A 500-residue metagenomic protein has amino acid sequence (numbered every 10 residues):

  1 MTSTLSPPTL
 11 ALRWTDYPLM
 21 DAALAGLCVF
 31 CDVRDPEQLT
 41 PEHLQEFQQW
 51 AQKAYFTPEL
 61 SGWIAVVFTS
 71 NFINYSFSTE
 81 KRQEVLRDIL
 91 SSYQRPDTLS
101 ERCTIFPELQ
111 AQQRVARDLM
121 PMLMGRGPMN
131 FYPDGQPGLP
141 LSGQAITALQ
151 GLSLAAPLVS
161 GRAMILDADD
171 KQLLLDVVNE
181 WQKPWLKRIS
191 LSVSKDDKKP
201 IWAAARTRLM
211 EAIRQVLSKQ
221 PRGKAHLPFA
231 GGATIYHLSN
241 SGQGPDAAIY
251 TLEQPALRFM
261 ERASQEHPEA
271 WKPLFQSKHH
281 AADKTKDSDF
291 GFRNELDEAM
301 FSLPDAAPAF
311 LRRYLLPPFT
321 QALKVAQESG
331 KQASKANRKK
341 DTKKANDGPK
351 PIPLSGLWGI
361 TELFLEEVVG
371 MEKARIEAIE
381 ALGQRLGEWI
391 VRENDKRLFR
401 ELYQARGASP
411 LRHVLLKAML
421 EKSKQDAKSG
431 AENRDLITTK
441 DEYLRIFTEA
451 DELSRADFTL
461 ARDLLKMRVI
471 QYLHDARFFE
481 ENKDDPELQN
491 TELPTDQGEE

Functional and structural regions predicted by a protein language model:
M1-E80, L453, T459-L460, L464-V469 (+2 more regions): Conserved small-residue
M20, L24, D35-Q48, Y55-F56 (+12 more regions): Low-complexity, charged, repeat-rich alpha-helical/coil interaction segments
T40, D170-K171, G407: Alpha-helix initiation/capping motif
L60-A203: Basic, glycine-/proline-tolerant helical and adjacent loop/strand elements that line or dock onto nucleic-acid
K198-E487: Intrinsically disordered, low-complexity regulatory regions
